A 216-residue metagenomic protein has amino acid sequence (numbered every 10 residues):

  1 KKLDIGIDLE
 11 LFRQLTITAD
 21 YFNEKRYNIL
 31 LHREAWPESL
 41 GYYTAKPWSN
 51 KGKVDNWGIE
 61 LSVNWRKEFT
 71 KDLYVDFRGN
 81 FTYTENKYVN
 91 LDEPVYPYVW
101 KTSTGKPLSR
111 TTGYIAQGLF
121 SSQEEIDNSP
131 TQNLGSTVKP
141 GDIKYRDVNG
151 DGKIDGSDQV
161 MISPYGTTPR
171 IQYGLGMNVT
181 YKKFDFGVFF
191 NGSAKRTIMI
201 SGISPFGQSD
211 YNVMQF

Functional and structural regions predicted by a protein language model:
K1, D55, Y165-G176: Short, glycine/acidic-rich beta->alpha junctions
K1-T111, V179: Extracellular/periplasmic, surface-exposed regions of secreted and cell-surface proteins
G6, G135, G176: Short, surface-exposed charged micro-motifs
Y21-F22, Y114, F120, Y145 (+2 more regions): Aromatic side chains
R26, E85, N178-F216: C-terminal beta-signal and adjacent terminal beta-strands/loops of Gram-negative outer-membrane beta-barrel proteins
L30-A35, G156, S204-F206: Conserved active-site-proximal loop/helix segments of enzymes involved in bacterial cell-wall and related
Y43-P47, Q159, R170: Glycine- and acidic
G52, R66-T167, G207-F216: Conserved small-residue
